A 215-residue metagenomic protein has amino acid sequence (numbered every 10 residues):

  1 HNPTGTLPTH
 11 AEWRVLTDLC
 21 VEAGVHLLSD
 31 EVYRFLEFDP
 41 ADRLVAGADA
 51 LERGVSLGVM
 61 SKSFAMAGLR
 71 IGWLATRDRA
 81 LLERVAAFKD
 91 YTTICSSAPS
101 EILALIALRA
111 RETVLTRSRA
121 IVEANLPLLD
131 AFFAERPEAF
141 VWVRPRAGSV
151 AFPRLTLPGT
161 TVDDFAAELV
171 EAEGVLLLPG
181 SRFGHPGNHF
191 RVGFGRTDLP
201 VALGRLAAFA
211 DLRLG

Functional and structural regions predicted by a protein language model:
H1-D42: Active-site phosphate-binding strand-loop segment of PLP-dependent enzymes
C20, F133, L169-V170: A generic structural signal for well-ordered alpha-helical segments
E22-A23, R136, E173, R213: Helix C-cap/helix->beta junction micro-motif
G24-H26, R53-V55, L176: Proline-centered loop/turn at the N-terminus of a beta-strand
E52-E123, D130-F132: Conserved core segment of the aminotransferase class I/II
E101, L105, A120-D130, W142-L155 (+1 more regions): Conserved glycine-rich beta-strand-loop-beta hairpin in the small C-terminal domain of fold type I
E168-L177, F183-G215: PLP-dependent enzyme catalytic core of the Aspartate aminotransferase-like
